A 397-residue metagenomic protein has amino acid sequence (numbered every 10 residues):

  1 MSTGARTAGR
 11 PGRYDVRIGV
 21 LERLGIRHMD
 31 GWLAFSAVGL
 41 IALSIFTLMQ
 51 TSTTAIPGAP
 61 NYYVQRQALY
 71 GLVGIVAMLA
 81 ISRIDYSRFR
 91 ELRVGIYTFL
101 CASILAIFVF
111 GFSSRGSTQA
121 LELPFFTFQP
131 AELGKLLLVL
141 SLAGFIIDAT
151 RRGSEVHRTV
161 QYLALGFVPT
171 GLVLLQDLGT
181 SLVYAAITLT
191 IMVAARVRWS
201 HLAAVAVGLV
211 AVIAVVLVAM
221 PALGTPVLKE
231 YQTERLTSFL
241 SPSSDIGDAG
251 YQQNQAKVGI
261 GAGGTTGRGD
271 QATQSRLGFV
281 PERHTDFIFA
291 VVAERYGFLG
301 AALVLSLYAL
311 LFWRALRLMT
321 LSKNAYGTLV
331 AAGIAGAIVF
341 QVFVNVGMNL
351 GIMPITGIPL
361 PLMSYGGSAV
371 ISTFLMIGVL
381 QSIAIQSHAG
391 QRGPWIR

Functional and structural regions predicted by a protein language model:
M1-D15, G19-V20, Q341-R397: A juxtamembrane structural motif centered on a specific transmembrane helix
A34-Q50, T54-A249, A290-L350, L375-V379 (+1 more regions): Hydrophobic alpha-helical transmembrane segments of multi-pass inner membrane proteins, especially in bacterial systems
P124-G134, L174-Q176, G264, R268-G269 (+1 more regions): Glycine/serine-rich anion-binding loops at beta->alpha junctions that coordinate negatively charged ligand groups
I260, G264-L299, Y326: Long extracytoplasmic/lumenal interhelical loops at the membrane interface of multi-pass membrane proteins
